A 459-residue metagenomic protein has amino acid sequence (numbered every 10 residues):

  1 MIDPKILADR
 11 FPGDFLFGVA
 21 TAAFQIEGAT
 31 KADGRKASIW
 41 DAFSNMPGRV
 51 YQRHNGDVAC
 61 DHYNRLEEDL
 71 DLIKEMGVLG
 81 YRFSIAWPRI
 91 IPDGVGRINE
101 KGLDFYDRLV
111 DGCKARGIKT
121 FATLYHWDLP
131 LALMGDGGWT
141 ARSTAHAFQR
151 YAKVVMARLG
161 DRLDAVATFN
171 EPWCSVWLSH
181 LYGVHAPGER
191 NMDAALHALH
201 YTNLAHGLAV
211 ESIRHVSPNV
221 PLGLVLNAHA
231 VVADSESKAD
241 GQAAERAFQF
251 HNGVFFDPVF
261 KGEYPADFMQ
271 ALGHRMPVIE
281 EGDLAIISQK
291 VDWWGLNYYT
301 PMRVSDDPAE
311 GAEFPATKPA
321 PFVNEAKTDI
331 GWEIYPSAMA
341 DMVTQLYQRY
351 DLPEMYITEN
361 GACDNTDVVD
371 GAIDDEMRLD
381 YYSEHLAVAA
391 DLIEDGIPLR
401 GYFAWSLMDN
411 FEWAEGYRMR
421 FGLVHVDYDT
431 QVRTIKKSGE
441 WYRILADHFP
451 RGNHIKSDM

Functional and structural regions predicted by a protein language model:
M1-V50, K74, D93-V95, L103-M459: Active-site region of glycoside hydrolase catalytic domains
F11-P12, I39, H62, L66-D69: Short N-terminal amphipathic alpha-helix/helix-capping patch enriched in small hydrophobics with frequent Ser/Thr
D14-L16, Y63, G80: A common structural microfeature
Y51-R65, R142: Active-site mouth loops of central-metabolism enzymes
R65-A86, Q289, W293: Catalytic domains of carbohydrate-active enzymes, especially glycoside hydrolases
I85-I98: Glycine-rich, proline-tolerant flexible connector loops at the mouths of alpha/beta enzymes
